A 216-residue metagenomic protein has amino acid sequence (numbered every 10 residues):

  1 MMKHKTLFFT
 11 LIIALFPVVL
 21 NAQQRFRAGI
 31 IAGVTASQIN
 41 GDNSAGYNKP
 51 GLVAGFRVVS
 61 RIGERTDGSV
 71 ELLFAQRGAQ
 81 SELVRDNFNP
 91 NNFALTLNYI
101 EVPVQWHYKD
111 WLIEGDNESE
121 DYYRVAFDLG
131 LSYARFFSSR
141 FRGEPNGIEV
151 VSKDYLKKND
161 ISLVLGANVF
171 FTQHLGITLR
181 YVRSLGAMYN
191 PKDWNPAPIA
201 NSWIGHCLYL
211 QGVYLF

Functional and structural regions predicted by a protein language model:
A22-F26, E64-R65, W111-R124: Short loop/turn motifs that connect adjacent beta-strands in outer-membrane beta-barrel proteins
A22-R57, K109, F136-S138, V213-L215: Short glycine/proline- and aromatic-enriched beta-strand/turn motifs that initiate or cap beta-hairpins
Q24-F26, G46-L52, T96-V102, Y123 (+2 more regions): Residues that define the transmembrane beta-barrel architecture of outer-membrane proteins
I31, P103-H107, S202-F216: Outer-membrane beta-barrel "beta-signal"
V34-Q38, F74-G78, E101, Y108-D110 (+3 more regions): Transmembrane beta-strands of outer-membrane beta-barrel pores
I39-G46, Q76-N98, N117-E118, F137-K158 (+2 more regions): Flexible, solvent-exposed loop segments that connect beta-strands
A45-N92, F170: Glycine- and aromatic-enriched membrane insertion/assembly motifs of diderm outer-membrane and organelle channel
R65-G68, I113-E114, Q173-L179: Repeated loop/turn-to-beta-strand initiation elements of outer-membrane beta-barrel proteins
